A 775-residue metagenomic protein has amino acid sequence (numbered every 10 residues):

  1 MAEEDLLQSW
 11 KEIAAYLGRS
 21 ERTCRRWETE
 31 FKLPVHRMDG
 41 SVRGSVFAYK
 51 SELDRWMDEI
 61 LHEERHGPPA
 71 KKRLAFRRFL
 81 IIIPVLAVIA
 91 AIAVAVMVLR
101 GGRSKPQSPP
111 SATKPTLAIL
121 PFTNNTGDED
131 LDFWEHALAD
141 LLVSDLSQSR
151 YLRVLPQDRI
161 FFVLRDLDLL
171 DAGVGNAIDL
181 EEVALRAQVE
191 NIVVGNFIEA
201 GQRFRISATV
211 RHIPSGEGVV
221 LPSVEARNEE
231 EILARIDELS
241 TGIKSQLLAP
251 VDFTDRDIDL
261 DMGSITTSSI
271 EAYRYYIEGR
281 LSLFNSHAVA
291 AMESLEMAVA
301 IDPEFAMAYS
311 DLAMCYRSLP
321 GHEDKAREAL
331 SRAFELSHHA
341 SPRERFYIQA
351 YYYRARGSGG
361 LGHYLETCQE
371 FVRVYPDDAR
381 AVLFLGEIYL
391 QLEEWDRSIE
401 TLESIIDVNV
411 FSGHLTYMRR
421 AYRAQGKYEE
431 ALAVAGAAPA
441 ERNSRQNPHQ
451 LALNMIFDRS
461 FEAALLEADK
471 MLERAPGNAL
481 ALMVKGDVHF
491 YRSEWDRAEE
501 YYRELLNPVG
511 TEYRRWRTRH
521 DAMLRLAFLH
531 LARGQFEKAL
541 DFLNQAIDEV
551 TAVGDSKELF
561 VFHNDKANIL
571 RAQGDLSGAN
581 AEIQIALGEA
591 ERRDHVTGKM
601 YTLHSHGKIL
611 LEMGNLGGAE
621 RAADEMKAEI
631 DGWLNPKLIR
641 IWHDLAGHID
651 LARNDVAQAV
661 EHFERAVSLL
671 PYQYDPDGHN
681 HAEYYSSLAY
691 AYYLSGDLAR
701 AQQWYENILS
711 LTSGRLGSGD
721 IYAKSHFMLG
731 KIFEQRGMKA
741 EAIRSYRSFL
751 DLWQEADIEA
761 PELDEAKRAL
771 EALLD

Functional and structural regions predicted by a protein language model:
G18-S45: Major-groove DNA-recognition helix of helix-turn-helix-type DNA-binding domains
I82-V85, A90-V488, S493-D496, Y501 (+5 more regions): Acidic, proline/glycine-rich low-complexity intrinsically disordered segments
I270, I277, D311, I348 (+16 more regions): "A position-specific structural signal for the A-helix of alpha-solenoid helical repeats
Y273, M307, E344, Q349 (+15 more regions): Residue register of alpha-helical TPR repeats
S282, Y316, Y353-R354, Y389 (+11 more regions): Residue at a conserved register position within TPR or TPR-like alpha-solenoid repeats
A300, F334-E335, R373, I406-D407 (+9 more regions): Amphipathic alpha-helical segments of tetratricopeptide repeats
A308, R343, A381, H414-L415 (+11 more regions): TPR alpha-solenoid repeat register
R317, H322-H338, E706, K739-I758: TPR/TPR-like (Sel1-like) alpha-helical repeat modules
